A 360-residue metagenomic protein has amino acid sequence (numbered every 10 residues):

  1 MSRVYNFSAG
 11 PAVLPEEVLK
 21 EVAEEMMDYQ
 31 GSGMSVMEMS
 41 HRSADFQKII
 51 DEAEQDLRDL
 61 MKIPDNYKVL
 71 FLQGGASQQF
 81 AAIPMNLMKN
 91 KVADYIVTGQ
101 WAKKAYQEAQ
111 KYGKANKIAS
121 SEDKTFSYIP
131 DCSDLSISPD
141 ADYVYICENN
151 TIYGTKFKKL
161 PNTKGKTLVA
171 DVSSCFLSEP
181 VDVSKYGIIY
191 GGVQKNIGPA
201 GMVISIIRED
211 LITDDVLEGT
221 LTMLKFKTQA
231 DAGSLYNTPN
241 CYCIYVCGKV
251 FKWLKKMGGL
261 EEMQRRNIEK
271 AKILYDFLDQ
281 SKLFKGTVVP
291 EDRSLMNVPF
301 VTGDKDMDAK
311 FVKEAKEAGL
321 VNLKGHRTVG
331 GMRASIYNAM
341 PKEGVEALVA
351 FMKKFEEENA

Functional and structural regions predicted by a protein language model:
S2-V4, E317, G330-A360: PLP-dependent enzyme catalytic core of the Aspartate aminotransferase-like
R3-E54: A glycine-/small-polar-enriched, mobile loop at the entrance of the PLP active site in fold-type I
G10, A109, S121-F176: Active-site phosphate-binding strand-loop segment of PLP-dependent enzymes
P15, V193-Y275, V289, E358-A360: Active-site C-terminal subdomain of aminotransferase-like
S32-Q79, N86, Q100, E108: Conserved N-terminal alpha-helix of the aminotransferase class I/II PLP-enzyme fold
S77-D142: PLP-dependent aminotransferase-like
V169, V183-Q194, V203: Conserved active-site segment immediately N-terminal to the catalytic lysine that forms the internal aldimine
F284-A315: Conserved PLP-binding catalytic core of the aspartate aminotransferase-like
